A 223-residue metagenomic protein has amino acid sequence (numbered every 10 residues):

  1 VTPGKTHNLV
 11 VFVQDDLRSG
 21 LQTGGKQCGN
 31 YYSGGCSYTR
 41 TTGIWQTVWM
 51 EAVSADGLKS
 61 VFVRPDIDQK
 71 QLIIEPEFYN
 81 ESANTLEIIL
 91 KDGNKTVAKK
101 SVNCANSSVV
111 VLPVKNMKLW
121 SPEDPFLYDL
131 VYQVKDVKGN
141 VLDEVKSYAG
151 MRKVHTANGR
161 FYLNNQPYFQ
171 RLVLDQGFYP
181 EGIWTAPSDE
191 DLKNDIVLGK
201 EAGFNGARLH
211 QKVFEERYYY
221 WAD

Functional and structural regions predicted by a protein language model:
V1-A222: Secreted/periplasmic carbohydrate-active enzymes, especially glycoside hydrolases
